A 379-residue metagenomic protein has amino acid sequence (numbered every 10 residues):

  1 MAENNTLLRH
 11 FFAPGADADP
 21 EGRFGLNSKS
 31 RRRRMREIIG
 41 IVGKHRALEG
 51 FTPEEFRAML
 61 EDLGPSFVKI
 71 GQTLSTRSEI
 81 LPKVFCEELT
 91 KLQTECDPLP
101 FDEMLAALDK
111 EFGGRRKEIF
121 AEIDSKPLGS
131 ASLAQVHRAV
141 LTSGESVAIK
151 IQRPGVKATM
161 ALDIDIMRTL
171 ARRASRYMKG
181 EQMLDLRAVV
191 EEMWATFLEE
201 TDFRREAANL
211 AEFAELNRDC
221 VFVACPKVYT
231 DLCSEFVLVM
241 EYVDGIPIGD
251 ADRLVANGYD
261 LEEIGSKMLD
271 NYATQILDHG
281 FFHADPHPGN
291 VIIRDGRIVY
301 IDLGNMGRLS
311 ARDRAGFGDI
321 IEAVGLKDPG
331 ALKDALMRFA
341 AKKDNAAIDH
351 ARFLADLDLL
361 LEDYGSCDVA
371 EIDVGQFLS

Functional and structural regions predicted by a protein language model:
M1-Q135, A158-A188: N-terminal accessory/targeting segments that precede structured cores
P14-S30, E191, S234, V243-G245 (+2 more regions): Helix-rich C-lobe and terminal helical cap/extension of kinase-like folds
T90-D124, A207-D219, V255-T274, F377: A short, contiguous, amphipathic alpha-helix enriched in charged residues
R138, E145-R153: Glycine-rich ATP phosphate-binding loop
A139-V140, P286: Conserved beta3 strand of the Hanks-type protein kinase catalytic N-lobe
A161-I164, R168-A171, R187-R218, A224-E262: Conserved structural core of kinase catalytic domains
G280, D285-H287: Conserved catalytic-loop position in the HRD/HxD motif
G289-I293: Hydrophobic residue at the +6 position relative to the catalytic HRD Asp in the kinase catalytic loop
